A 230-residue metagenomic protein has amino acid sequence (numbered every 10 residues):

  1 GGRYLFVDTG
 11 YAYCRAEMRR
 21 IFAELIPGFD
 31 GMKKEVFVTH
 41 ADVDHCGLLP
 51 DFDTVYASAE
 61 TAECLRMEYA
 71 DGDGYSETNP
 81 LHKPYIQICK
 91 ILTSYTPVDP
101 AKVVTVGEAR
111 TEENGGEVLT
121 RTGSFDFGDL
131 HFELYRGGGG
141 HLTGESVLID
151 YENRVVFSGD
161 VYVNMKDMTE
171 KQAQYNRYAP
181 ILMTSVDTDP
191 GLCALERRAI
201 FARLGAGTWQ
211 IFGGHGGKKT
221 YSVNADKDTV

Functional and structural regions predicted by a protein language model:
G1, E108-Y151: Core dinuclear metal-dependent hydrolase active-site scaffold
G1-I26, S146-N164: Conserved beta-strand hairpin/beta-sheet module of binuclear metal-dependent hydrolase folds, prominently
D8-Y11, A41, T61, G139-H141 (+2 more regions): Active-site metal-binding loops of divalent metal-dependent hydrolases
R15, E24-E113: Active-site HxH/HxHxD metal-binding segment of metal-dependent hydrolases
V36-C46, G137-T143, F212-K218: Histidine-centered catalytic micro-motifs
S58-D73, Y151-K171: Short, solvent-exposed beta-strand-terminating loops
K90-G128, T188-I200: Alpha-helix-centered segments that form part of catalytic cores
V163-V230: Cap/insert and terminal regions of metallo-dependent hydrolase folds
